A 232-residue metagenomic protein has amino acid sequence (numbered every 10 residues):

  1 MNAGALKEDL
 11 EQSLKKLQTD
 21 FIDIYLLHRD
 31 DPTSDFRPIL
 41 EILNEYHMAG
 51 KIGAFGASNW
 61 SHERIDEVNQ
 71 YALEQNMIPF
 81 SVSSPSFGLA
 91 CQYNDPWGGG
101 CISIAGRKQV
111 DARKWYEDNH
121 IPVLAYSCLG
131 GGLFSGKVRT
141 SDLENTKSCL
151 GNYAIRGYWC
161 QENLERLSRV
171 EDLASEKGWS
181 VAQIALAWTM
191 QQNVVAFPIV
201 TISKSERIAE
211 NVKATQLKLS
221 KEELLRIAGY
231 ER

Functional and structural regions predicted by a protein language model:
M1-L17, D66-Q70: Short, acidic/polar
L14-D35: Active-site groove signature of glycoside hydrolases
S34-R232: Beta/alpha (TIM)-barrel catalytic core signal, keyed to glycine-rich beta->alpha loops juxtaposed to Asp/Glu that bind
